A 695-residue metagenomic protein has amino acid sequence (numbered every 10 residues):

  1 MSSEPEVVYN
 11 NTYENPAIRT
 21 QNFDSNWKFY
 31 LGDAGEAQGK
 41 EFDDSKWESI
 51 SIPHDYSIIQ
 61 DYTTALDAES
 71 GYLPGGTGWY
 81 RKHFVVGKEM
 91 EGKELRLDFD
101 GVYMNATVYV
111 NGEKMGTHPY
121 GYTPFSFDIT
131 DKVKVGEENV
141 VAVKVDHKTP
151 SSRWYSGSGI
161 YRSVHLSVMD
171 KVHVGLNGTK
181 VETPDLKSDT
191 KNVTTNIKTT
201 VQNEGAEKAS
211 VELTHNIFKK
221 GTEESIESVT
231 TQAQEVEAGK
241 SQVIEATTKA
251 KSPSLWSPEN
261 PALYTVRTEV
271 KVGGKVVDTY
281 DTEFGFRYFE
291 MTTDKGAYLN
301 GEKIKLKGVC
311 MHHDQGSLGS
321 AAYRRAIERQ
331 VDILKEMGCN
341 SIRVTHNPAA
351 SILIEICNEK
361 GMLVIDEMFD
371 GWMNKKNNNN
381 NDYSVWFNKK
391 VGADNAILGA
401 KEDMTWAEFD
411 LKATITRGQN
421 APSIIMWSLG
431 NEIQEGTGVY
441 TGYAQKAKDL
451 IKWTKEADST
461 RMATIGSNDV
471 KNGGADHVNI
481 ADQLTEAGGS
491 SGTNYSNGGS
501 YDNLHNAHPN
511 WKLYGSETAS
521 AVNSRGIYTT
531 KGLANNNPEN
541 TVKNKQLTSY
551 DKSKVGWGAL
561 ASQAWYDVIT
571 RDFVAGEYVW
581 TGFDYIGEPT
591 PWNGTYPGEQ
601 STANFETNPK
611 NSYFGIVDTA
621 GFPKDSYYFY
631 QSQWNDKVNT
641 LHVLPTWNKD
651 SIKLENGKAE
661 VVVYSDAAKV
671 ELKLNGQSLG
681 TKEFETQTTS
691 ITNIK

Functional and structural regions predicted by a protein language model:
S2-D98, S151, G157-I160, G621 (+4 more regions): Extended carbohydrate-recognition surfaces in non-catalytic/accessory domains of CAZymes and lectin-like proteins
V7, D55-D61, E113, S163 (+3 more regions): Extended substrate-binding grooves/exosites of carbohydrate-active enzymes
Y9, Y13, Q21, L31-D33 (+9 more regions): Accessory beta-strand-rich segments of carbohydrate-active enzymes
T77, G136, N192, E237-S241: Solvent-exposed, conformationally flexible loop/turn segments
V110, K191-Q234, Q242-I244, A659-T681: Beta-strand-rich binding/interaction modules
F127-K132, A246-P261, T692-I694: Signal that preferentially marks extracellular ectodomain short beta-strand elements of beta-sandwich modules
V143, H215, V266-T268: Hydrophobic/tyrosine-rich beta-strand signature of extracellular beta-sandwich/beta-rich modules, prominently
T183-V193, K649-N656: Short, solvent-exposed loop/linker segments at the N-terminal edge of repeated beta-sheet extracellular domains
